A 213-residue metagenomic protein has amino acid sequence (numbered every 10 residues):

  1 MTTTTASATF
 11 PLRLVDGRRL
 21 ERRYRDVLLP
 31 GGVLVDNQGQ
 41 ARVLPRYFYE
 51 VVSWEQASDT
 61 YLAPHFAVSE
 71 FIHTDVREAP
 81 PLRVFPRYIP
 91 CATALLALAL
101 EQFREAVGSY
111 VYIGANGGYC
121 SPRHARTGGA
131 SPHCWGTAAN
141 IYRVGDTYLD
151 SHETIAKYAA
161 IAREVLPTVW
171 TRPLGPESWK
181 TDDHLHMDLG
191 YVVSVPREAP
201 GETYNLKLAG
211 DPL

Functional and structural regions predicted by a protein language model:
M1-Y49, N205-L213: N-terminal secretory targeting signals
T3-R13, G129-L213: Catalytic cores and adjacent binding grooves of peptidoglycan-active enzymes
L29, V52-W54, H124, R163 (+1 more regions): Short linear sequence elements within intrinsically disordered, low-complexity coil regions
Y47-V107: Active-site acidic/histidine clusters and adjacent loop/turn architecture that either coordinate catalytic ions
E50-V51, S58, P64, P122 (+3 more regions): A broad, structure-centric signal for solvent-exposed, well-ordered loop/edge residues that line or flank functional
F85-Y88, Y110-N116, A156-R163: N-terminal start-of-chain detector that recognizes signal peptides and the immediate post-cleavage beginning
L95-G128: Extended, low-complexity, intrinsically disordered C-terminal regulatory tails of eukaryotic serine/threonine kinases
